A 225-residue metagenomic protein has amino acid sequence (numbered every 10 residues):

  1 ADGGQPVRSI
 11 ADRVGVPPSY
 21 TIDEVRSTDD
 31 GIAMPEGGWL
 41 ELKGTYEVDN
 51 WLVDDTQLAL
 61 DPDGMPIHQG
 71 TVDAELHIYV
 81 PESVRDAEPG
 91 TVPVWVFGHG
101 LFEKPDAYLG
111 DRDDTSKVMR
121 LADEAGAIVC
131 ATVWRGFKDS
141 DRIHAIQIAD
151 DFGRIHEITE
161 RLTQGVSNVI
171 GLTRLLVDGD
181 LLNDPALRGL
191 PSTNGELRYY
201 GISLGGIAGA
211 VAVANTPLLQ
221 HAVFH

Functional and structural regions predicted by a protein language model:
A1-W39, G44-D49, I146-Q147, G153-S167 (+4 more regions): Accessory cap/linker subdomain of secreted extracellular hydrolases
V14-T91: N-terminal cap/lid segment of alpha/beta-hydrolase-fold proteins
L52-M65, G70-V72, R85-R188: Cap/lid segment of the alpha/beta-hydrolase catalytic domain
T71-V84, Q164-I170, E196-G209: A short, hydrophobic secondary-structure junction motif
H77-Y79, F97-H99, C130-V133, Y200-I202 (+2 more regions): Generic beta-strand/beta-sheet core signal
L182-H225: Primarily recognizes the serine-hydrolase "nucleophile elbow" in alpha/beta-hydrolase and SGNH/GDSL folds
